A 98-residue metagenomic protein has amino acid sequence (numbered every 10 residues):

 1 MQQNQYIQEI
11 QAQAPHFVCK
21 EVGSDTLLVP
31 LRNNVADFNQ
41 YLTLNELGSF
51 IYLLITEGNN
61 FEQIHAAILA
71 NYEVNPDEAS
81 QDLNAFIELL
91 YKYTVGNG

Functional and structural regions predicted by a protein language model:
M1-A36: Long, low-complexity, charged/polar intrinsically disordered regions in eukaryotic proteins
Q2-Q3, N34-G98: Long, charge-rich, low-complexity alpha-helical segments
